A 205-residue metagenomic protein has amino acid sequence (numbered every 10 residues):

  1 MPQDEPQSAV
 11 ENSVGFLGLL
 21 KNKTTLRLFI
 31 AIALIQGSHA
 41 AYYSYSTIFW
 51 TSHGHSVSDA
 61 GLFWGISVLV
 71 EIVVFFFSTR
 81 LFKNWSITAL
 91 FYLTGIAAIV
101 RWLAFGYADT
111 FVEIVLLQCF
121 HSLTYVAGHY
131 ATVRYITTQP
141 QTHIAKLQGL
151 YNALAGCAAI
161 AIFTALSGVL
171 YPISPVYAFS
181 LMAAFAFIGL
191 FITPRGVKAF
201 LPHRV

Functional and structural regions predicted by a protein language model:
M1-I32: Juxtamembrane intracellular "pre-TM" segments in multi-pass secondary transporters
T24-G65, H129: Helix-loop boundary and gating motifs at the non-cytosolic
V73-I87, Y171: Helix-to-loop junctions at the C-terminal end of transmembrane segments in multipass secondary transporters
A89-A104: Structural signature of the two symmetry-related core transmembrane helices
G106-L117: Helix-loop junctions at membrane interfaces in 12-TM secondary transporters
V126-P140: Intracellular juxtamembrane helix-capping segments at the cytosolic ends of symmetry-related transmembrane helices
I144-I173: A late C-terminal transmembrane helix in Major Facilitator Superfamily
L166-I188: A membrane-interface helix-boundary motif in multi-pass transporters
